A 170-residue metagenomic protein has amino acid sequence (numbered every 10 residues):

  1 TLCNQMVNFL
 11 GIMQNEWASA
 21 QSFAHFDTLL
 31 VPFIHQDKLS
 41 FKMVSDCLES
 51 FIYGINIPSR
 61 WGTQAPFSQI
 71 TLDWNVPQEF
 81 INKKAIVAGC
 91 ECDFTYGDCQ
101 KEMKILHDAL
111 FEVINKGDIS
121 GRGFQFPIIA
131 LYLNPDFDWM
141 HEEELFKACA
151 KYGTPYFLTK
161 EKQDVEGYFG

Functional and structural regions predicted by a protein language model:
T1-G170: Conserved catalytic cores of very large enzyme subunits
